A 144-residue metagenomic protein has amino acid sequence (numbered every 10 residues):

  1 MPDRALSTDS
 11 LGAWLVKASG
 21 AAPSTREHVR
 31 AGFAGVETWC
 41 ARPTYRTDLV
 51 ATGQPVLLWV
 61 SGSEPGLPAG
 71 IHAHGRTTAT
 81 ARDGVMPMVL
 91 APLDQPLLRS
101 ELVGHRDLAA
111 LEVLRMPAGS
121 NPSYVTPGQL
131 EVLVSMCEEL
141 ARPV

Functional and structural regions predicted by a protein language model:
M1-T52, L130-V132, M136-V144: Compositionally biased, charged N-terminal/linker segments
G12, T52-V56, I71-A73, M86: A generic structural signal for short beta-strands and their flanking turns/coil linkers
K17, R42, G62, P117-A118: Enriched - but not universal
K17-S19, W59, A91, G128: Structured loops at beta-to-helix junctions and adjacent beta-edge loops in soluble globular domains
S19-A21, S61-S63, T80: Histidine- and/or cysteine-centered catalytic micro-motif in compact active-site loops
S24-R26, P65-P68: Short acidic/glycine-rich loop or secondary-structure boundary segments that cap or lie
R46-E64: Short coil-to-beta transition motif at edge beta-strands of beta-rich domains
P68-E139, V144: Aromatic- and Lys/Arg-enriched surface recognition patch
